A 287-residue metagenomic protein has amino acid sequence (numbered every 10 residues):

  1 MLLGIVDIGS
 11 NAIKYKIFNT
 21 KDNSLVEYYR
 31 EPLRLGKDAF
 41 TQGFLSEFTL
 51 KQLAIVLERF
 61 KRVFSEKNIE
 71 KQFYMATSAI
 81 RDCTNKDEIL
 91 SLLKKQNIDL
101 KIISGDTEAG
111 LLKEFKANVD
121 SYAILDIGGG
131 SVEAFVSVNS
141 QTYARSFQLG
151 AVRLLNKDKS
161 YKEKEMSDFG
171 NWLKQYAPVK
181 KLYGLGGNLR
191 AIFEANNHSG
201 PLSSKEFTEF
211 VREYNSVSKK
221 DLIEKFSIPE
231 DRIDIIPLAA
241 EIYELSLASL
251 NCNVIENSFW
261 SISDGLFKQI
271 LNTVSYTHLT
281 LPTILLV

Functional and structural regions predicted by a protein language model:
M1-N23, V119-Y143, F147, G187: Gly/Thr-rich phosphate-binding beta-strand-loop-beta motif of the actin/hexokinase/Hsp70
A12-F48, V138-Y161: Short glycine-rich, Thr/Ser-proximal phosphate-binding strand/loop in the N-terminal lobe of ATP-dependent enzymes
R59-K71, N171-K180: Phosphate/pyrophosphate-binding loops at sites that engage ATP/ADP/AMP, CoA/4′-phosphopantetheine, polyphosphate
F64-S91, G184-G200: Short beta-strand-loop/turn "lid" adjacent to the catalytic site in phosphate-handling enzymes
K101-I124: Conserved phosphate-binding catalytic cores of ATP/NTP-utilizing and phosphoryl-transfer enzymes
N197-S218: Gly/Ser/Thr-rich active-site loops/lids in small-molecule metabolic enzymes that frequently grip phosphoryl groups
E241, L245-S249, N253-L271: ATP/nucleoside-binding phosphotransfer catalytic cores, i.e., glycine-rich phosphate-binding loops
Y276-T283: Conserved small/polar residues in nucleotide/adenosyl-binding loops
